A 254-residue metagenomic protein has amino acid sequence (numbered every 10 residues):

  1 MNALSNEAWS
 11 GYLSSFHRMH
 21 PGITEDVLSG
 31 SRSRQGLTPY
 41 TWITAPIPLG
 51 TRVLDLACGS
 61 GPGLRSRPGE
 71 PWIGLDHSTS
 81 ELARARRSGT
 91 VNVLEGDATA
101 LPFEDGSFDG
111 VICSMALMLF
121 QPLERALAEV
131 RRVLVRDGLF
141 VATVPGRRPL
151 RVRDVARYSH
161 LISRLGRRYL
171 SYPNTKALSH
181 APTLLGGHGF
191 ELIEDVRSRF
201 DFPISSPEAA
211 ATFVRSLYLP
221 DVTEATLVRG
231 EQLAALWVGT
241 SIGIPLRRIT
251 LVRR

Functional and structural regions predicted by a protein language model:
M1-L49, S60-S66, E81-R84, A209: Conserved class I S-adenosyl-L-methionine
R32-S33, P62, Y172-R254: Conserved Class I S-adenosyl-L-methionine
L54-A100: Class I SAM-dependent methyltransferase SAM/SAH-binding core
T99-V111: A short acidic, Gly/Pro-enriched loop at the edge of an enzyme's catalytic core that lines a small-molecule cofactor
G110-L123: A short SAM/SAH-binding and catalytic strip from SAM-dependent methyltransferases
E124-R136: A short glycine-rich, Lys/Arg-flanked "PGG" loop and its adjoining helix->strand segment in the class I
V141-R164: Conserved class I S-adenosyl-L-methionine
